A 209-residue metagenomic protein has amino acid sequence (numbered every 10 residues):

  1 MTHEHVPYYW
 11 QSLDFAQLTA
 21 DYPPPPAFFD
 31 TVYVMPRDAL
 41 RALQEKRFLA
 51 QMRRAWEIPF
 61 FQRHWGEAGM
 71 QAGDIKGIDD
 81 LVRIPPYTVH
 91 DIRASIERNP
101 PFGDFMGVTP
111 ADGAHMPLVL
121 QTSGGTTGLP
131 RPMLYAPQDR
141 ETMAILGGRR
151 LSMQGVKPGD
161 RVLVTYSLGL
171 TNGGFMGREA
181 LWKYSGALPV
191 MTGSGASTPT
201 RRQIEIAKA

Functional and structural regions predicted by a protein language model:
M1-T122, G128-T142, R149, M153: Nucleotide 5′-phosphate-binding alpha/beta core
A50, E57, G174-A209: Conserved adenylate-forming
E67, G77, L163, G193-S194: Proline- and acidic/polar-enriched loop/turn elements at helix boundaries
V82, M143-R161, T198-A209: Conserved ATP-dependent adenylate/AMP-binding module captured primarily in the ANL superfamily
Y135-A136, Y166, G193: Glycine-rich, histidine-containing beta strand-loop boundary motifs that form or position
R140, A144, G177-R178: Amphipathic alpha-helical segments in well-structured domains
E141, L168-T171, A196-S197: Short, small-residue-enriched loops and turns at beta-alpha junctions that line or gate enzyme active sites
G148-Y184, P189: Conserved AMP-binding loop of ANL adenylate-forming enzymes
